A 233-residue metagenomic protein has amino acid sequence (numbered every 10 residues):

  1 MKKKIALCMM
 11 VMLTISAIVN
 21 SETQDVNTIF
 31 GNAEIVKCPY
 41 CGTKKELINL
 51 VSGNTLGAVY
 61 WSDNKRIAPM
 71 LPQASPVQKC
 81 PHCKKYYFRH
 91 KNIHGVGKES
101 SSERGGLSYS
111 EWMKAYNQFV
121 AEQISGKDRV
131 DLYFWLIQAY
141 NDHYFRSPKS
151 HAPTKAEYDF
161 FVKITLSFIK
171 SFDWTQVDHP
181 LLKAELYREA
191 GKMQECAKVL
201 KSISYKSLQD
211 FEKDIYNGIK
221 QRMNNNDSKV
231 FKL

Functional and structural regions predicted by a protein language model:
K2-C8: Sec-dependent signal peptide recognition, specifically the positively charged N-region followed immediately by
T14-I18: N-terminal signal peptide c-region/cleavage motif recognized by signal peptidases
E22-S101: N-terminal cysteine/histidine-rich coordination modules
V96-A152, W174-E189: Amphipathic alpha-helical repeat scaffolds of TPR domains
M113-F119, A152-S171, M193-Y205, K229-L233: Alpha-helical repeat scaffolds
S125, F172, Q209-E212: Short coil/turn linker motifs that delimit alpha-helical repeat modules in TPR/alpha-solenoid proteins
L182, I215-R222: "A position-specific structural signal for the A-helix of alpha-solenoid helical repeats
